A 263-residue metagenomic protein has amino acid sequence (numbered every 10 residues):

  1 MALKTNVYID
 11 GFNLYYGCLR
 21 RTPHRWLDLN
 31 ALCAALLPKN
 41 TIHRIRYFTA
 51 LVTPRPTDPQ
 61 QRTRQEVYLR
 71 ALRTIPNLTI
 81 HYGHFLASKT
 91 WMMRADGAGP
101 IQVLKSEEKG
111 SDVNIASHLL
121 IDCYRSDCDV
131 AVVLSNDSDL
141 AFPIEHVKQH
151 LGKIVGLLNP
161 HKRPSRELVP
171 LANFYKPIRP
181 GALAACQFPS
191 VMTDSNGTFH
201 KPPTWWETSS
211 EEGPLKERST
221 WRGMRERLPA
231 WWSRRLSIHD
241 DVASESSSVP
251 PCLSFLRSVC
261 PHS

Functional and structural regions predicted by a protein language model:
M1-L104, H150-N159: Domain-level signal for Mg2+-assisted phosphodiester chemistry and nucleotide/NA-binding surfaces in nucleic-acid
H81-L236: Nuclease catalytic cores that cleave nucleic-acid phosphodiester bonds, predominantly acidic two-metal-ion
D240-V242: Short hydrophobic alpha-helical segments enriched in small aliphatic residues
S244-S248: Low-acidity, Ser/Thr- and Arg-rich intrinsically disordered low-complexity segments
